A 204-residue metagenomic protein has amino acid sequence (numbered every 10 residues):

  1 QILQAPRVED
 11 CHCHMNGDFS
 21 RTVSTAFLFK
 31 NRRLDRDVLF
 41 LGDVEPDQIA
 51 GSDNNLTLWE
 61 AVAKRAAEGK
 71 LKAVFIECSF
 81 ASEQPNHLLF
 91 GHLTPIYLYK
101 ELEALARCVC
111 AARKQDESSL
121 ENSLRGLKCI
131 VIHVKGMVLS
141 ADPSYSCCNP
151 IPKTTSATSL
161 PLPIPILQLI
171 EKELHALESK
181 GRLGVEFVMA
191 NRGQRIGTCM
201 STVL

Functional and structural regions predicted by a protein language model:
Q1-R65, G197-L204: Core dinuclear metal-dependent hydrolase active-site scaffold
S24, D35-D37, E45-E186, A190-R192: Cap/insert and terminal regions of metallo-dependent hydrolase folds
